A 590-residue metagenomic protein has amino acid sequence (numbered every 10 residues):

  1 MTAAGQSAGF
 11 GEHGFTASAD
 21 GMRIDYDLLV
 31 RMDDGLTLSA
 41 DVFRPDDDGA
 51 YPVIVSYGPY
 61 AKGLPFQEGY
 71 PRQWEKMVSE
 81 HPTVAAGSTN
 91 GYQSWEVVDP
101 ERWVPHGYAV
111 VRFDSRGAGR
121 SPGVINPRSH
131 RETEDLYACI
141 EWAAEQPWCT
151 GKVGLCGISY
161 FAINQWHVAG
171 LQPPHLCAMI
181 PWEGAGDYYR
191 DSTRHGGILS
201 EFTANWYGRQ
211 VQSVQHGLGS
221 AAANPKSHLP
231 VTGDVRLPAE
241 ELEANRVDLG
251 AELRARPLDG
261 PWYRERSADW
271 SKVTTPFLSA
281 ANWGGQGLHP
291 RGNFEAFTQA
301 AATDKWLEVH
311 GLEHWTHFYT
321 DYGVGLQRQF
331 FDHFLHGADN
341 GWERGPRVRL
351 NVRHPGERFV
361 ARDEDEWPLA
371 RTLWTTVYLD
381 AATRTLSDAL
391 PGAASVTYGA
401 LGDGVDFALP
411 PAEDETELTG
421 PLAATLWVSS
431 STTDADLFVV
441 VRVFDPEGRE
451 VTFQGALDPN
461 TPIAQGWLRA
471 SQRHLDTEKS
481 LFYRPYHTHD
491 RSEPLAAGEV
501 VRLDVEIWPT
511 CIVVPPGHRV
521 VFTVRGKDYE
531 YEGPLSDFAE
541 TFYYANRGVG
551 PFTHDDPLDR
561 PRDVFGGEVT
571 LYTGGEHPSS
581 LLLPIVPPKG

Functional and structural regions predicted by a protein language model:
A3-H13, M77, G87, G323-V324 (+1 more regions): Glycine/threonine-rich phosphate-binding loop and adjacent beta-strand/alpha-helix elements that clamp
F10-G49, V53, A412-D414, W427-V428 (+2 more regions): N-terminal cap/lid segment of alpha/beta-hydrolase-fold proteins
G63-Q67, P71-T89, Q93-P100, P105 (+1 more regions): Accessory cap/linker subdomain of secreted extracellular hydrolases
S94-W95, P105, P127-P147: Alpha/beta-hydrolase active-site loop
P100, V104-R120: Conserved alpha/beta-hydrolase
P147-Y160: Alpha/beta-hydrolase fold nucleophile elbow
V273, S279-A281: Short beta-strand/loop motif that positions the catalytic acidic residue of the alpha/beta-hydrolase fold
A300-H314: Catalytic histidine neighborhood in serine/cysteine hydrolases with alpha/beta-hydrolase-type architecture
